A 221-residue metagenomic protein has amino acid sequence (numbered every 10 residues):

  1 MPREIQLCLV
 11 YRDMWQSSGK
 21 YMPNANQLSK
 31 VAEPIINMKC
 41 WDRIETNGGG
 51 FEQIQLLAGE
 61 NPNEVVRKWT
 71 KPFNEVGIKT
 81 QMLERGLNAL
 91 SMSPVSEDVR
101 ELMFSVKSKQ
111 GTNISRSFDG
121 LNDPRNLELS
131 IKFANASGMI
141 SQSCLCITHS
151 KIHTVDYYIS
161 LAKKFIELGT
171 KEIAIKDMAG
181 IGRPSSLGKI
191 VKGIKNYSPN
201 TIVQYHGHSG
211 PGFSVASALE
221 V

Functional and structural regions predicted by a protein language model:
M1-S18, V66, T70-K71: N-terminal amphipathic alpha-helix/helix-capping segment at the start of soluble metabolic enzymes
C8-L9, Q16-A58: Alpha/beta catalytic barrel-like cores
M14, S117, I173: Conserved, mostly hydrophobic/aromatic
S18, R183-P199, V203: Active-site/ligand-binding-proximal alpha/beta "capping" segment
E33, R43, G48-K163, G180-P184: Active-site beta->alpha loop and helix N-cap motifs at the rims of alpha/beta catalytic domains
M38-W41, T112, T170, N200: A structural motif
D156-F165, P211-V221: Catalytic cores of alpha/beta
